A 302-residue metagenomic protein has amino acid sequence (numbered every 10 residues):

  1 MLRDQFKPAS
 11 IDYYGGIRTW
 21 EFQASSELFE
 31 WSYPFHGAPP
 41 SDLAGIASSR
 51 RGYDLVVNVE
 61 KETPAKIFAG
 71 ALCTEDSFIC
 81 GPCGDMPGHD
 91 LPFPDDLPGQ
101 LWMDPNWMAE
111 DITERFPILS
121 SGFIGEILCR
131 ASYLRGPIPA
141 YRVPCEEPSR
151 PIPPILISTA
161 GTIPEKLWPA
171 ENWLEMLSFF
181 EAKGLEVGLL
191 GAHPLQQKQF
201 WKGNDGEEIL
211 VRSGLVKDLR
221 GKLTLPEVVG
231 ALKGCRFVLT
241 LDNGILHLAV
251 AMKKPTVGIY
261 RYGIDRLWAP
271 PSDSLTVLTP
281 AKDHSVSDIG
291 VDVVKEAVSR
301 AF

Functional and structural regions predicted by a protein language model:
M1-F302: Catalytic machinery of carbohydrate-active enzymes, primarily nucleotide-sugar-dependent glycosyltransferases
